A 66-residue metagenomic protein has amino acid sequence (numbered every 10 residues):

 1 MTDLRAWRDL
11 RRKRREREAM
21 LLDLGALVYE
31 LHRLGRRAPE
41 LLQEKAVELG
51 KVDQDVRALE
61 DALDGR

Functional and structural regions predicted by a protein language model:
M1-E16, V47: Short, charge/polar-rich alpha-helical segments
R11, P39-G50: Short, charged, amphipathic alpha-helical segments
A19, A26, E30-R33, R37-E40 (+2 more regions): Heptad-repeat coiled-coil alpha-helices
L21, E48-R66: Amphipathic alpha-helical coiled-coil segments
